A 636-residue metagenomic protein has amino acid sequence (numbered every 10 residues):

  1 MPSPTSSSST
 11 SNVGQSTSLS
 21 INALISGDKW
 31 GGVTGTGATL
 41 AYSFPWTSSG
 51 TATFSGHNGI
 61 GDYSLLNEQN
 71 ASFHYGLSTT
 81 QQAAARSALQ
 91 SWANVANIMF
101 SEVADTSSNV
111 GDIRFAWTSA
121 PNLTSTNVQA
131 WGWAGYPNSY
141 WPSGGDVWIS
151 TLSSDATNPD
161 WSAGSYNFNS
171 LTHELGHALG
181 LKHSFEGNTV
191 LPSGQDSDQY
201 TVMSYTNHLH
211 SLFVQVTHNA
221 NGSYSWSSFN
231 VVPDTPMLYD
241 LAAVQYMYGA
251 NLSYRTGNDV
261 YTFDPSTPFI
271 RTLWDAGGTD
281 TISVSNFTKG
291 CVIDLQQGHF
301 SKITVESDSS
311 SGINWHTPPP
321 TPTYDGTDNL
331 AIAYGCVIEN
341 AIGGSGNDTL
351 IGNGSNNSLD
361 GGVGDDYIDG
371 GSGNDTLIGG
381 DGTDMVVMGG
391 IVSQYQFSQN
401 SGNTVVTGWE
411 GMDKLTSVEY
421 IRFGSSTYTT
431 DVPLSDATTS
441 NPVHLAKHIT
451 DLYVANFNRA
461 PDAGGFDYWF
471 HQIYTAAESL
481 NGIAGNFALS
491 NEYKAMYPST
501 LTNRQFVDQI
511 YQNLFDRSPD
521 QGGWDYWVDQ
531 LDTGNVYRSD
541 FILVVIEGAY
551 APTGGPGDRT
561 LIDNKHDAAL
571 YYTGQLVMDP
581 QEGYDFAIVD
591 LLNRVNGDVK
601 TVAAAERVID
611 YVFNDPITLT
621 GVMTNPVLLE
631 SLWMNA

Functional and structural regions predicted by a protein language model:
M1-I342, S393, A446, T450: Zinc-dependent metalloendopeptidases
E102, S107-A116, H183-P192, S197-Q199 (+10 more regions): Acidic glycine/aspartate-rich repeat arrays in secreted/surface proteins
F168, D196, M237, S266 (+13 more regions): Active-site-proximal structural scaffolding
N219-N221, S227-N230, Y246, S358-D365 (+1 more regions): Extended, hydrophobic interaction surfaces within ordered domains
Y261, L273, I282, I293 (+10 more regions): Hydrophobic "rung" positions of tandem beta-strand repeat architectures that form parallel beta-solenoids
G277, N286-T288, Q297, I342-N347 (+8 more regions): Extracellular, beta-strand-rich repeat scaffolds characterized by small/acidic residue-biased motifs
G335-G346, E419-Y420, G424-S425: Parallel beta-helix/beta-solenoid
Y420-A636: Substrate/cofactor-recognition hotspot
